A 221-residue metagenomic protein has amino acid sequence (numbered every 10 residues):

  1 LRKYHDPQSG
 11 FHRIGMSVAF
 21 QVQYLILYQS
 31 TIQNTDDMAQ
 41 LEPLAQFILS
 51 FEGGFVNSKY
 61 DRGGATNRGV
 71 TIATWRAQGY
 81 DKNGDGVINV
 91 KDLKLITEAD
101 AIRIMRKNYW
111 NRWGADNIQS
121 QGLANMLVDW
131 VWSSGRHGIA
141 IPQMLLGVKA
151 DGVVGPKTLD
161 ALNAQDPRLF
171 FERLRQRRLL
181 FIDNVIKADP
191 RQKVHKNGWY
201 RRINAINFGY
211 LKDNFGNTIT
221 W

Functional and structural regions predicted by a protein language model:
K3, F20-W221: Cell-wall polysaccharide-cleaving catalytic domain and substrate-binding groove, primarily in peptidoglycan/chitin
